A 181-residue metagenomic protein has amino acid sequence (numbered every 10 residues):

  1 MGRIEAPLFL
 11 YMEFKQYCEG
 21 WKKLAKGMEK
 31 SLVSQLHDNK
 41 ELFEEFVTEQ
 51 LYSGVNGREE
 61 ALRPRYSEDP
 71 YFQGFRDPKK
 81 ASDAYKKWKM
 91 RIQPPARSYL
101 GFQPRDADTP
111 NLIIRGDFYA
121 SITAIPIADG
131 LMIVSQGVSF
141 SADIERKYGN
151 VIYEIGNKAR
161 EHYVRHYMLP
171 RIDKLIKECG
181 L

Functional and structural regions predicted by a protein language model:
G2-L181: Short, Lys/Arg-rich flexible segments
